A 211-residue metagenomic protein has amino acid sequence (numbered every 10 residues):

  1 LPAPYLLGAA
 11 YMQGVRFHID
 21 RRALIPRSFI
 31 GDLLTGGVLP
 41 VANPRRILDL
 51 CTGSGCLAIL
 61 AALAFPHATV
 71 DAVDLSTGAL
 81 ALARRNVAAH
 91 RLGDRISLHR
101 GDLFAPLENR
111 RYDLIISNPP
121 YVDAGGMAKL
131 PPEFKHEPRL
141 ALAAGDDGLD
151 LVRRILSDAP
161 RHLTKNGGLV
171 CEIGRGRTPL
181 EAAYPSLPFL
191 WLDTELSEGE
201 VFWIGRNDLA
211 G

Functional and structural regions predicted by a protein language model:
L1-P66, L75-L82: SAM-dependent Rossmann-like transferase core, predominantly class I methyltransferases with a strong bias toward
P26, A210-G211: Short, charged/polar, Gly/Pro-enriched secondary-structure boundary elements
H67-T69, V73-A210: S-adenosylmethionine
